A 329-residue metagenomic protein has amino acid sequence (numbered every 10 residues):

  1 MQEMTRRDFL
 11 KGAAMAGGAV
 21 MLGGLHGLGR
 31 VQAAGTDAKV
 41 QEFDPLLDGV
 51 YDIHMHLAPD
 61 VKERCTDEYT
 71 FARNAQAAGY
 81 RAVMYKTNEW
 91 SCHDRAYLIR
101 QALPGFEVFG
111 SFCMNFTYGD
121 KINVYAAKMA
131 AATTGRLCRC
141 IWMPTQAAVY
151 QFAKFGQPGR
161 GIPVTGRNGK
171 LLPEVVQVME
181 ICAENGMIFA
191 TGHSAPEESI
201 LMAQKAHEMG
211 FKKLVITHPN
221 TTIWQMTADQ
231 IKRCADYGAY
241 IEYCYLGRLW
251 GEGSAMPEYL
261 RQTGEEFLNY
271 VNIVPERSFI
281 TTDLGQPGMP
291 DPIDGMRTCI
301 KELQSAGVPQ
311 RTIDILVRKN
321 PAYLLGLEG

Functional and structural regions predicted by a protein language model:
Q2, D8-G29: N-terminal export signals
F9-A19, I293-G329: Mid-to-C-terminal alpha-helical segments outside catalytic/metal-binding sites
L25-G49: C-terminal segment of N-terminal export signals and the immediately downstream linker at the start of the mature
D52, H56, T70-D94, G105-F116 (+4 more regions): Divalent metal-dependent hydrolysis catalytic cores, especially in the metallo-beta-lactamase
V61-C65, H93-R95, I200-Q204, Q225-I231 (+3 more regions): Histidine/acidic-residue-rich catalytic or RNA/ligand-binding cores of hydrolases and nuclease-related proteins
A96-G105, M129-R136, H207, I231-G238 (+1 more regions): Acidic (Asp/Glu)-rich catalytic clusters
T117-I216, R233: Extended substrate/RNA-proximal surfaces in nucleic-acid metabolism proteins
V274-P292: Short acidic/histidine-rich active-site segments
